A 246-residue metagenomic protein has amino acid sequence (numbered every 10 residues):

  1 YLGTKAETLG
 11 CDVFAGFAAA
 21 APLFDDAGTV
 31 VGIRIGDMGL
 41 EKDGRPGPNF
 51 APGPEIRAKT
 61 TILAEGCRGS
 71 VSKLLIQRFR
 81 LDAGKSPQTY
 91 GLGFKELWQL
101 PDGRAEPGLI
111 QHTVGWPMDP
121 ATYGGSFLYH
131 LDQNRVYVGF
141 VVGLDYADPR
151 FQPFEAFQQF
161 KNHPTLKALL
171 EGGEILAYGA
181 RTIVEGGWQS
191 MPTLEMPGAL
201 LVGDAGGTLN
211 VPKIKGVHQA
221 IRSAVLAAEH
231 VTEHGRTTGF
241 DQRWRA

Functional and structural regions predicted by a protein language model:
L2: N-terminal Rossmann-like or analogous alpha/beta NTP/dinucleotide-binding catalytic cores that position adenine
K5-A168, L226: Predominantly flavin-linked oxidoreductase catalytic cores and closely associated redox partners
K85, D148, S190-T193, V211-H218: Alpha-helix capping and helix-loop boundary segments enriched in small/acidic/polar residues
V142-Y146, G207, K215: A generic structural motif
A168-G179, G235-G239: Flexible, glycine/charged-enriched surface loops at secondary-structure junctions
A180-V211: FAD-binding beta-loop-beta segment adjacent to the flavin cofactor pocket
E195, L201-A205, V217-V231: Extended, hydrophobic alpha-helical segments in both membrane/secreted and soluble proteins
G207-K213, V225-A246: Active-site-proximal substrate-binding core of FAD-dependent oxidoreductases
